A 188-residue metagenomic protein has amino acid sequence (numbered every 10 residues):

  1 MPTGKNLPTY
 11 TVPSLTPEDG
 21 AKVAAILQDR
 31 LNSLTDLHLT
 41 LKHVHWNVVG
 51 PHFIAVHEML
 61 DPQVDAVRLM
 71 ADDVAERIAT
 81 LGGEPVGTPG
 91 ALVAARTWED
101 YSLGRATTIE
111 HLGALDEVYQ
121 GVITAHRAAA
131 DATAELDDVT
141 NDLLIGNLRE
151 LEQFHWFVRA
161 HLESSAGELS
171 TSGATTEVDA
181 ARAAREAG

Functional and structural regions predicted by a protein language model:
M1-G188: Iron-associated oxidoreductase/ferritin-like identity signal
